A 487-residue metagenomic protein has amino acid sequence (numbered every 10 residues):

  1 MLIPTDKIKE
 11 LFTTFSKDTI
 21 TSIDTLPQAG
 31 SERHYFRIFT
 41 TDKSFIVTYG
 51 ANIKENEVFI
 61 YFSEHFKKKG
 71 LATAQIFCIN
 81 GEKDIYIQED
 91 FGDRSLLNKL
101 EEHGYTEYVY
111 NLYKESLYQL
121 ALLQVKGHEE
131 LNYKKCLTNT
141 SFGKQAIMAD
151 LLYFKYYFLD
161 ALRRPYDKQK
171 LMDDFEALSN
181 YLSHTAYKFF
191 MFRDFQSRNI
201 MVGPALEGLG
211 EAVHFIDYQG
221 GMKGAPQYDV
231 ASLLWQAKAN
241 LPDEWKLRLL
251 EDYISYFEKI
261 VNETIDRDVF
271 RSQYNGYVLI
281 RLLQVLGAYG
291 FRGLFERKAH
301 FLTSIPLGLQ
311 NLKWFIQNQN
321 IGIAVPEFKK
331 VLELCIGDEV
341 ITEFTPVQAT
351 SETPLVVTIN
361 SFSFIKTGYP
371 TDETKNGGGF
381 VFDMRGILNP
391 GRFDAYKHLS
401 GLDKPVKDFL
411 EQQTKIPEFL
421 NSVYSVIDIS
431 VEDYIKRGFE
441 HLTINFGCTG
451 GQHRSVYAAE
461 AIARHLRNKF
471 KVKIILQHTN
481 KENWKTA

Functional and structural regions predicted by a protein language model:
M1-I85, D90, F189, G203-V213 (+1 more regions): Conserved NTP-binding catalytic cores of kinases and kinase-like/nucleotidyltransferase enzymes across multiple kinase
I8, F12-F15, H128-T138, D150-M191 (+1 more regions): An alpha-helical support segment within catalytic cores of ATP-dependent transferases
H34-I38, V47, L123, L178-V230 (+1 more regions): Active-site acidic catalytic loop and adjacent metal/ATP-binding pocket of ATP-dependent phosphoryl transfer enzymes
F36-A149, D160: ATP-binding pocket architecture of kinase catalytic cores
L152-A161, P226-E263, L279-F295, G308-F315: Active-site activation/catalytic loop segments of kinase-like enzymes and analogous catalytic loops in related
G287-Q348: ATP/Mg2+ or Mg2+-diphosphate-binding catalytic cores that bind nucleotide phosphates or diphosphates via glycine-rich
T345-L442, E482-K485: C-terminal accessory "lid"/substrate-recognition subdomains
E440-A463: Catalytic cysteine-centered active loop of the rhodanese-like fold, especially the PTP/DSP P-loop
